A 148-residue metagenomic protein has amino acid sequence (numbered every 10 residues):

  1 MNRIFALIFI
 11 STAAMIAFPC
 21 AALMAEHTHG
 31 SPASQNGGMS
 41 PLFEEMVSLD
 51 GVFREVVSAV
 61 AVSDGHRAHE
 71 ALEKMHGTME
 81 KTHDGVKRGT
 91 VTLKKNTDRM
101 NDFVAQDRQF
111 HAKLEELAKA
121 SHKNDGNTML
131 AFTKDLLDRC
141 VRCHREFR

Functional and structural regions predicted by a protein language model:
M1-I4: Positively charged n-region of N-terminal signal peptides that target proteins for export
I8-P19: Bacterial N-terminal signal peptides
A21-A25: Juxtamembrane cytosolic interface motif at the C-terminal end of transmembrane helices
E26-L137: Extracytoplasmic c-type cytochrome modules immediately beyond a signal peptide or single-pass transmembrane anchor
L136-R148: The canonical Cys-X-X-Cys-His
